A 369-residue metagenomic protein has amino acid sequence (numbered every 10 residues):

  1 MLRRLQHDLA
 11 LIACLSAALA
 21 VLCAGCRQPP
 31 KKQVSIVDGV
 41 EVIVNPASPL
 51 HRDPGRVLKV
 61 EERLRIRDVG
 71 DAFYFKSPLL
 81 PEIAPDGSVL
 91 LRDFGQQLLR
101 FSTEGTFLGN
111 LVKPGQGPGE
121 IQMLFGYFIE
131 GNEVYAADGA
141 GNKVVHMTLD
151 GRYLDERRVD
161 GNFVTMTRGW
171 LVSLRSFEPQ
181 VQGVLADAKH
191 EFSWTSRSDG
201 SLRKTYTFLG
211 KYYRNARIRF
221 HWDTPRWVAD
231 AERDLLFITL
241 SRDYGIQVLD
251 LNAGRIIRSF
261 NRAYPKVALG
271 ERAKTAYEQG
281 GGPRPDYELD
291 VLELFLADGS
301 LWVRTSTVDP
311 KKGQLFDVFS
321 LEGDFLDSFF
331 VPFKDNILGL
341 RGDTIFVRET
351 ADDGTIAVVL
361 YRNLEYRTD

Functional and structural regions predicted by a protein language model:
M1-D8: N-terminal secretory signal peptides that target proteins for export/translocation
I12-V21: Bacterial N-terminal signal peptides
C23-D369: Eukaryotic scaffold repeat domains enriched in small/polar residues
